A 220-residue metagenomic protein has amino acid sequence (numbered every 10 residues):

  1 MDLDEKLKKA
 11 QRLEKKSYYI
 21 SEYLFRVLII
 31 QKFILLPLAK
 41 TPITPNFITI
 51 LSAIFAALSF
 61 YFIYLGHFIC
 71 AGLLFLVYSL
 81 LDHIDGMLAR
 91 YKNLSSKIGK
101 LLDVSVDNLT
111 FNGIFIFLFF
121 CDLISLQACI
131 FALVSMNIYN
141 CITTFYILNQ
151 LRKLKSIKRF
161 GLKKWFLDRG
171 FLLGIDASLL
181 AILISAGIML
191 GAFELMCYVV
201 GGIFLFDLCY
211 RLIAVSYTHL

Functional and structural regions predicted by a protein language model:
M1-Q31: Transit-peptide-like, low-complexity N-terminal presequences and other terminal intrinsically disordered regions
P45-I98, M196: Membrane-embedded alpha-helical segments that form the functional core of polytopic membrane enzymes, especially those
S52-A56, D107-F115, L172-A186: Core segments of transmembrane alpha-helices that mediate helix-helix packing or line hydrophobic substrate/ligand
F60-C70, G113-A132, I188-C197: Helix-coil boundary and interhelical linker segments in multi-pass alpha-helical membrane proteins
G86-Q127: Basic, amphipathic juxtamembrane/active-site segments that coordinate anionic phosphate or diphosphate groups
C141-K155: Membrane-water interface of transmembrane alpha-helices
L151-I175: Membrane-helix boundary/juxtamembrane motif in polytopic membrane proteins
T218-H219: Conserved small/polar residues in nucleotide/adenosyl-binding loops
